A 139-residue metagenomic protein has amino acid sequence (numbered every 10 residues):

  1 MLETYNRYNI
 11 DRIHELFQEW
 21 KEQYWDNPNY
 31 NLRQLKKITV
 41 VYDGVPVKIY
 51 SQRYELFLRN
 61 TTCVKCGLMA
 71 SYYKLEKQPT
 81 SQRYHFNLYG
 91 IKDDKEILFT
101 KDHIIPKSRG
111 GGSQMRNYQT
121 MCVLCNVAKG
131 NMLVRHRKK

Functional and structural regions predicted by a protein language model:
M1-E55, N60-T61, L68-S71: A boundary/linker detector
N27-N31, Y84-L88, I104: Generic detector of short, locally flexible boundary/turn motifs and exposed helical patches
D43, Y50-R53, I91, I105 (+1 more regions): A general structural-boundary detector
K48-L98, C122: Short cysteine-rich loop/turn motifs with clustered Cys
Y73-K77, K129-R135: Short Cys/His-rich "knuckle" micro-motifs
Y89, L124-N131: Glycine-rich loops and low-complexity Gly/Arg-rich segments that provide flexible linkers or classic glycine-based
E96-K101, P106-V127: Short beta-strand-alpha-helix junction that forms the catalytic/metal-binding core of metal-dependent nuclease domains
K139: Active-site or metal-binding loop neighborhoods of secreted/extracellular toxin and effector enzymes
